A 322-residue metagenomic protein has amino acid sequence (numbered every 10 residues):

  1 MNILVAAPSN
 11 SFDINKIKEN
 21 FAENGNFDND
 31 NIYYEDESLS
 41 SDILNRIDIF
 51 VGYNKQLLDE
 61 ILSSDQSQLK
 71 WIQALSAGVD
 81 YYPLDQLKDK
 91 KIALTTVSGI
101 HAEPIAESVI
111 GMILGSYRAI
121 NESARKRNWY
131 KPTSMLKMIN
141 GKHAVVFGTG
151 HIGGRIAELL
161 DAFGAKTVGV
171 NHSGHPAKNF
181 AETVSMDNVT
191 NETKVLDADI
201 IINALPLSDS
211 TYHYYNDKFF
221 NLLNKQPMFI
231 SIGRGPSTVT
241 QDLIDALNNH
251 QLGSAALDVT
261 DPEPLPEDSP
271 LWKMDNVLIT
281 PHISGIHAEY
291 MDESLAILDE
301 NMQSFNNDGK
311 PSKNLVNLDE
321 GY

Functional and structural regions predicted by a protein language model:
M1-I49: N-terminal glycine-/charge-rich "phosphate-binding" loop or analogous flexible N-terminal tail
S41-N45, I61-S64, Y82-D89, S173-E182 (+1 more regions): Short loop/helix-cap segments at secondary-structure boundaries that form the rim of catalytic
D48-A124: Phosphate/diphosphate ligand-binding glycine-rich loop within oxidoreductases
T95-S108, E263-Y322: C-terminal helix-to-coil terminal segments
S108, M112-M135, E289, E293 (+1 more regions): A charged, well-structured terminal subsegment
E122-R155, V184: Glycine-rich NAD(P)-binding loop of Rossmann-like domains
V168: Conserved beta-strand positions in the Rossmann-like core of class I SAM-dependent methyltransferases
G174-P270: Rossmann-like adenosine-cofactor binding region
